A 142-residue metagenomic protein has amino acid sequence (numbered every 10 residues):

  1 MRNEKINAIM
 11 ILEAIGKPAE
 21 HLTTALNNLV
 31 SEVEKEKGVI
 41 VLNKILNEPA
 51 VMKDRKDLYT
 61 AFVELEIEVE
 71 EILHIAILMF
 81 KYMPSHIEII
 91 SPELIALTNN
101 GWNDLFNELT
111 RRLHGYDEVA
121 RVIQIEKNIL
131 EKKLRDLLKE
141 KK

Functional and structural regions predicted by a protein language model:
M1-K142: Long, contiguous binding/interaction regions
